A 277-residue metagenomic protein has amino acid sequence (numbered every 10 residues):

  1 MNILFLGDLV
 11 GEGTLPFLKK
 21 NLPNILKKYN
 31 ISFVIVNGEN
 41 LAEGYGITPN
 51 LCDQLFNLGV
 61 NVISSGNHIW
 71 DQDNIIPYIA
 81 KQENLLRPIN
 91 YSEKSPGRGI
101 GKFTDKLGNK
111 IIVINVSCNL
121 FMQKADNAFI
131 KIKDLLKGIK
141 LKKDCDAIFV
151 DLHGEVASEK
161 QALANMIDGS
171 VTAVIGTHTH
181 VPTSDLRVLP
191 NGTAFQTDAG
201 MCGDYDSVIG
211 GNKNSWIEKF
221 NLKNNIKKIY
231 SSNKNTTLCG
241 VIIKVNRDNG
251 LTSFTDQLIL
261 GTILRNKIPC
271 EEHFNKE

Functional and structural regions predicted by a protein language model:
M1-E277: Acidic, metal/ion-coordinating pockets
